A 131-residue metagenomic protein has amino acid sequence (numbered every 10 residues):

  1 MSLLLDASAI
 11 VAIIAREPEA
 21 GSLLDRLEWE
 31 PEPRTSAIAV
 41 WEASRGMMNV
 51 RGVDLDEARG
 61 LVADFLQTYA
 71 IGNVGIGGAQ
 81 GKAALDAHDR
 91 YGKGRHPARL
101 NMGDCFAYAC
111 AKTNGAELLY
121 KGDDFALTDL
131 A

Functional and structural regions predicted by a protein language model:
M1-A39, N49-D64, L130: Short, well-structured N-terminal submotif of metal-dependent ribonuclease cores
L27, Q67, K112: Anion (oxyanion) recognition and catalysis
V40, Q80, D124-F125: Conserved beta-strand edge residues that scaffold enzyme active sites
G46-N49, A70: Helix-loop "lid/cap" segments that line or gate small-molecule binding pockets
G72-E117: Active-site neighborhoods of divalent-metal-dependent phosphate/nucleic-acid chemistry enzymes
L85, D129-A131: Short Asp/Glu-rich motifs
L119-L127: Gly/Pro- and small hydrophobic-enriched strand-loop and loop-to-helix capping segments that sit at the rims
